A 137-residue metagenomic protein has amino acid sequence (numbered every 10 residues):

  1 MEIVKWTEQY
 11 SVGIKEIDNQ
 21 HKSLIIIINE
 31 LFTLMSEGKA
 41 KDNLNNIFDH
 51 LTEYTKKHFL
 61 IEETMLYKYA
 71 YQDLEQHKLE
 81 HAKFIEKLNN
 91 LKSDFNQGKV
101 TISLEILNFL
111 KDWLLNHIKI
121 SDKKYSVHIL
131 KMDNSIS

Functional and structural regions predicted by a protein language model:
M1-S137: Small-residue-biased structural context
